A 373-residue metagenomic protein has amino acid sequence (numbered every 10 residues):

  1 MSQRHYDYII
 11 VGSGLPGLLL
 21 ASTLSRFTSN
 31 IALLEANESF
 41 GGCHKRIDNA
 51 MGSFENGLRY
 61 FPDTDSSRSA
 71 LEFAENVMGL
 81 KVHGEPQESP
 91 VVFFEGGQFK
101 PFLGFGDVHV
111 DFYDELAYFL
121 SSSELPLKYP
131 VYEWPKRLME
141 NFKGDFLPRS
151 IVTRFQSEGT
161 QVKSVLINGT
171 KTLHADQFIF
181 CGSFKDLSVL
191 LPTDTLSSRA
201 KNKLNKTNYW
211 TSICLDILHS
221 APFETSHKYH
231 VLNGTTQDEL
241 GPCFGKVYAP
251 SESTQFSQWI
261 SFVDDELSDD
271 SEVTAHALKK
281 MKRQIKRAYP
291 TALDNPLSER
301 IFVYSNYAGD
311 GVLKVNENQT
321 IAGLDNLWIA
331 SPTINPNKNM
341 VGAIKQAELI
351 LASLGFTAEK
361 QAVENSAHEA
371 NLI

Functional and structural regions predicted by a protein language model:
R4-L33: N-terminal Rossmann-like FAD-binding beta1-loop-alpha1 element of flavoenzymes
V11, F180-C181, I329: Redox-cofactor binding/interface segments in oxidoreductases and associated redox assembly factors
P16, S39, K185: Conserved Rossmann-like nucleotide-cofactor binding loop
S25-A50: Glycine-rich FAD pyrophosphate-binding loop
A50-Y118: Dinucleotide-binding Rossmann-like beta1-alpha1 core, especially the glycine-rich loop that anchors the ADP
F119-G169, L173, Q177, C181: Helical element adjacent to the flavin cofactor pocket in flavoenzyme catalytic cores
R154-E158, N168-T172, Q177-F256, N318 (+1 more regions): Mid-domain catalytic core of redox enzymes that form a hydrophobic substrate pocket/lid adjacent to a catalytic redox
V247-I373: Conserved flavin/dinucleotide-binding core of flavoenzymes
